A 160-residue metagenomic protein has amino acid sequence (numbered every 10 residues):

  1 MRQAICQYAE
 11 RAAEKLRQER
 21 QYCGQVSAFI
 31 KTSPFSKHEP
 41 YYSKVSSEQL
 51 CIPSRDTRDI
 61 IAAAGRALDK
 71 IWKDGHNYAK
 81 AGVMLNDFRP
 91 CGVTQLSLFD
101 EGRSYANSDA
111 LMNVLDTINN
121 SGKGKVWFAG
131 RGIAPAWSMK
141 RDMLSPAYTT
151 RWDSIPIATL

Functional and structural regions predicted by a protein language model:
M1-L160: Basic, low-complexity intrinsically disordered segments
